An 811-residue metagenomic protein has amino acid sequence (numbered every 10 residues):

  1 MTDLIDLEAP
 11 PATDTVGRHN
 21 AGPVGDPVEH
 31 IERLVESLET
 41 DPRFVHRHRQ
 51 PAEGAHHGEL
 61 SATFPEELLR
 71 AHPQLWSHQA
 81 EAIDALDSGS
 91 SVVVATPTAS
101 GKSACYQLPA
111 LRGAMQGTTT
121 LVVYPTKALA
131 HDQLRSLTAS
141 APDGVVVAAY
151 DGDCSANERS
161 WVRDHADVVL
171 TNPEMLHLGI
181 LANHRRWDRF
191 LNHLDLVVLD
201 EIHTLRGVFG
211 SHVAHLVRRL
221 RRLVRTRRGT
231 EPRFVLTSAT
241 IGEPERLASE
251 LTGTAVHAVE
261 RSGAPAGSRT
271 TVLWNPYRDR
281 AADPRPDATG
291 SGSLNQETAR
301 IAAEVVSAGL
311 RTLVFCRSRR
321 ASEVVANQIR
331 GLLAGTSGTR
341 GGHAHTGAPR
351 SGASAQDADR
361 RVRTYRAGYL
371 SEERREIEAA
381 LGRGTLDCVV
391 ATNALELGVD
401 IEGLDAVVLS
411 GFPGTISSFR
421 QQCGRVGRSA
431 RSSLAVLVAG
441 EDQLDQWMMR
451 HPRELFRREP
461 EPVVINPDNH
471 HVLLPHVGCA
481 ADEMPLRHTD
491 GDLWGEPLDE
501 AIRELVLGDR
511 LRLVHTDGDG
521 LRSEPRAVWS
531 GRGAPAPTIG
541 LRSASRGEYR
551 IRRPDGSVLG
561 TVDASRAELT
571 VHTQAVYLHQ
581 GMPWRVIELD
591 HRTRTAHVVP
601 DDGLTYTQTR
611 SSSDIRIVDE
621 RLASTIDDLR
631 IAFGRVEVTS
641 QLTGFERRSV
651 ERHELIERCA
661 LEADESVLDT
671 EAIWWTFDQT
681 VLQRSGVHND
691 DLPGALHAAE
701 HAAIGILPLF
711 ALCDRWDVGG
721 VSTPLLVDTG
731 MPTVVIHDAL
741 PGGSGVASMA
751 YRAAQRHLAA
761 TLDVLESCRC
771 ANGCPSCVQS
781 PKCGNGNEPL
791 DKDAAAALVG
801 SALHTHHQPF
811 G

Functional and structural regions predicted by a protein language model:
M1-P11: N-terminal acidic, proline/glycine-rich, low-complexity intrinsically disordered segments
G17, G22-F44, S318, Q580-I587 (+2 more regions): Structured, non-catalytic alpha/beta "coupling" segments that mediate domain-domain communication and provide generic
G25-L68, S77-H177, L181-P485, D490-P535 (+1 more regions): Helicase motor core with emphasis on the C-terminal RecA-like subdomain
S433-A435, E441-R458, N466, L473-R487 (+2 more regions): Extended Lys/Arg-rich polyanion-binding regions
C768, G773-C777: Short cysteine clusters
S776, N785-G786: Juxtamembrane regulatory segments of integral membrane proteins
S780: Cys/His-rich metal-chelating microdomains
V799-G811: Short Fe-S-cluster ligation motifs
